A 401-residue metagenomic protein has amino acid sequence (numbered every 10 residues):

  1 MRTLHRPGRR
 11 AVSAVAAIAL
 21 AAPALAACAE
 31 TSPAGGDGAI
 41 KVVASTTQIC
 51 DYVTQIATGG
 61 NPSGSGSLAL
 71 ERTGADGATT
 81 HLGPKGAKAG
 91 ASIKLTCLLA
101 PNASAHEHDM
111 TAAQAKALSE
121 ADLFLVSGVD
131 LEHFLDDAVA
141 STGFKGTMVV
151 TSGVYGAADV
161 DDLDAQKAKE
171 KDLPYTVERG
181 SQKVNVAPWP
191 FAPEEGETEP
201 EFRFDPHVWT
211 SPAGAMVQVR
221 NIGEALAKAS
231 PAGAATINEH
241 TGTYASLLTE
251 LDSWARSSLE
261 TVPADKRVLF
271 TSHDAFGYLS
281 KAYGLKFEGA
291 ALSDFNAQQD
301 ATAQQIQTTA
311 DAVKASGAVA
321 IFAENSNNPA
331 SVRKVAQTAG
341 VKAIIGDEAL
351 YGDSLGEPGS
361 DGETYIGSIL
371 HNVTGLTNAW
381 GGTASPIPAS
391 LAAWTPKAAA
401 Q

Functional and structural regions predicted by a protein language model:
R2-A16, A27-Q401: Extracytoplasmic metal-acquisition and chelation regions
A22-L25: Bacterial Sec-type N-terminal signal peptides, specifically the leucine/valine-rich hydrophobic h-region
